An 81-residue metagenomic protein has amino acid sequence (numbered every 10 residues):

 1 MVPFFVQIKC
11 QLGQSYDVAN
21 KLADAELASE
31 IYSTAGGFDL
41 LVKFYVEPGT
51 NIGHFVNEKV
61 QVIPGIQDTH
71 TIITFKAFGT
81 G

Functional and structural regions predicted by a protein language model:
M1-G81: A compositional/biophysical signature of low hydrophobicity enriched in polar/charged and small residues
